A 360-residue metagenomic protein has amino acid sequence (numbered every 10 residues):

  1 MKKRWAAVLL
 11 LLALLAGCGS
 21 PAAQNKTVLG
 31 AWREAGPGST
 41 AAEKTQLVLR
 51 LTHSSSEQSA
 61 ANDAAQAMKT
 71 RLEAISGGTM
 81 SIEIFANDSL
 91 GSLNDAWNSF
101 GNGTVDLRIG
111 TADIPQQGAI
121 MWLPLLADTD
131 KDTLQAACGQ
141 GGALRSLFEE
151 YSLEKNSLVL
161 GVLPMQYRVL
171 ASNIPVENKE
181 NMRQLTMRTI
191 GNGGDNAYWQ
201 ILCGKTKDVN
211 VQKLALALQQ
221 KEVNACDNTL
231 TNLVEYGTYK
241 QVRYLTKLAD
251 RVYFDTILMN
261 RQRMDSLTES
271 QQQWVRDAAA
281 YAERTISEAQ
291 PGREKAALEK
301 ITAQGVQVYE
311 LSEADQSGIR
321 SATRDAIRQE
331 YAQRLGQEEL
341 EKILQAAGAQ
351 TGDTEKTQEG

Functional and structural regions predicted by a protein language model:
M1-V8: Positively charged n-region of N-terminal signal peptides that target proteins for export
L14-G17: C-terminal motif of bacterial Sec signal peptides marking the signal peptidase cleavage site
G19-D130, L158-G360: N-terminal secretory/targeting leader peptides
K131-E149: A gly/proline- and charged-residue-enriched helix-loop-helix capping module
S152-L153: Soluble sensory domains of the PAS superfamily and closely related sensory modules
